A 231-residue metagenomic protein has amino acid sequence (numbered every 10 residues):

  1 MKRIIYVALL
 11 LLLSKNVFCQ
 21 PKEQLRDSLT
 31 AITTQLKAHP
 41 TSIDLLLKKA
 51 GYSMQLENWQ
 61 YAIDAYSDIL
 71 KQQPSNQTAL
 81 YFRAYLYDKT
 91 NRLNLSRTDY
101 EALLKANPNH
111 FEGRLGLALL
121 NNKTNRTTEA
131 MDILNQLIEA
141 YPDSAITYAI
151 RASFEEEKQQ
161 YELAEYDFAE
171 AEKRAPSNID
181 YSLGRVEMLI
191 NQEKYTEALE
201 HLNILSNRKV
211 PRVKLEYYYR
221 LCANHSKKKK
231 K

Functional and structural regions predicted by a protein language model:
K22-A31, L56-D68, K89-A102, T124-Q136 (+3 more regions): Structural signature of tandem alpha-helical TPR/SEL1-like repeats, specifically the intra-repeat loop/turn
A38-H39, Q72, A106, A140-Y141 (+2 more regions): Structural marker of alpha-solenoid helical repeat scaffolds
M54, Y81-D88, N122, E155-E156 (+1 more regions): Position-specific recognition of the canonical hydrophobic site in helix A of tetratricopeptide repeat
K173, L183, E187-P211: TPR/TPR-like (Sel1-like) alpha-helical repeat modules
